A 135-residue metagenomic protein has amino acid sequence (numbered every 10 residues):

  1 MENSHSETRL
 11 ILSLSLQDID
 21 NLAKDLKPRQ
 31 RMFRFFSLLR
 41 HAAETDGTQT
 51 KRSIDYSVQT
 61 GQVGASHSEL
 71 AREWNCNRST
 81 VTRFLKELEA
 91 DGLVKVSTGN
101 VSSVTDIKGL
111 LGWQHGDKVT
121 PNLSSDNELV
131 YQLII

Functional and structural regions predicted by a protein language model:
M1-S4, Q114-I135: Charged low-complexity intrinsically disordered patches
M1-S68: Short recognition helix of helix-turn-helix/winged-helix DNA-binding domains
T8, T60, V104, N127 (+1 more regions): Low-complexity, intrinsically disordered short peptide segments enriched in small/polar/basic residues
S13-S15, I107-L110: Residue-level signal for threonine
N21, V101, G112-Q114: Generic "edge-of-domain/loop-turn" microfeature
E44-G109: Winged helix-turn-helix DNA-binding recognition segment
